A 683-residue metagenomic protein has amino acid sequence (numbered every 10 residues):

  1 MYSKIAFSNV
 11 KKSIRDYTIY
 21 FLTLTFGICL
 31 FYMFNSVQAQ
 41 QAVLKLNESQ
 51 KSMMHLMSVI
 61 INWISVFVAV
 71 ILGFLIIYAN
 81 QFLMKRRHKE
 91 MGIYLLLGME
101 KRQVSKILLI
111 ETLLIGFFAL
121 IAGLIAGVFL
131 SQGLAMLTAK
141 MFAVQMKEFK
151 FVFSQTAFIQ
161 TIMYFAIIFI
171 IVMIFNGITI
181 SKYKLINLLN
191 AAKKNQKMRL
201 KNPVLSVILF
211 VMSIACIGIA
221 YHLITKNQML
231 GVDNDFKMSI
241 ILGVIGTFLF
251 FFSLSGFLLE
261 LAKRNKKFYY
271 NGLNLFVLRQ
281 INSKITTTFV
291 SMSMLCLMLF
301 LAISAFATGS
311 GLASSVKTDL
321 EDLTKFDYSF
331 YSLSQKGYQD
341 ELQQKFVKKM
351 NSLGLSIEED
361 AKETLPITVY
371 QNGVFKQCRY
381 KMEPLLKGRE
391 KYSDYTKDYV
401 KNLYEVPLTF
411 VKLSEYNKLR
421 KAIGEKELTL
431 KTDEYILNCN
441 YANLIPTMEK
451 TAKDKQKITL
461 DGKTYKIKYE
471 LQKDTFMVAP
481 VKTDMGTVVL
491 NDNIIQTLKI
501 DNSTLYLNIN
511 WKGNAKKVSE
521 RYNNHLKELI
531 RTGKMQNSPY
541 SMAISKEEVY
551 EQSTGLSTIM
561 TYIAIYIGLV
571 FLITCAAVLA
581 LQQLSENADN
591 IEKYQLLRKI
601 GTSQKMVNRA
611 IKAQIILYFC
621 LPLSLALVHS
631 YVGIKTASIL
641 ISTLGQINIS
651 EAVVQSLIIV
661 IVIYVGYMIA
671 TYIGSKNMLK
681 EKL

Functional and structural regions predicted by a protein language model:
M1-C29, Q196-M212, F252-L299, D589: N-terminal Sec/SRP start-transfer signal
Y2-K4, K182-M198, A588-D589, N677-L683: Short cytosolic juxtamembrane segments of multi-pass membrane proteins
I14-Y20, L108-A126, I162, A166 (+3 more regions): Selective transmembrane-helix segments that form parts of the transport pathway or gating/packing helices in multipass
R15-L22, M33-F67, L83-K85, I93 (+6 more regions): Peri-transmembrane interface segments
C29-V43, Y78-F82, I115-V144, A157-K182 (+5 more regions): Small-residue-rich transmembrane alpha-helices
I76-G92, K182, L261-R264, L273-N274 (+1 more regions): Transmembrane helix boundary and interhelical loop/hinge segments in multi-pass membrane proteins
L320-T558: Nucleotide-cofactor and metal-assisted catalytic machinery
